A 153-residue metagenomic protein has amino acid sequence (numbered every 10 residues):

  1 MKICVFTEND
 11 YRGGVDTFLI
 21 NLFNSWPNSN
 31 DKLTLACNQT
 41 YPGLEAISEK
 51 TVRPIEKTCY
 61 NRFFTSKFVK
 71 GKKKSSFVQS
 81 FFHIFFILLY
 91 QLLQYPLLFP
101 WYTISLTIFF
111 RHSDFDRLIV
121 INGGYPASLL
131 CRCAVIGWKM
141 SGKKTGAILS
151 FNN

Functional and structural regions predicted by a protein language model:
M1-C4: Extreme N-terminal starter segment of soluble prokaryotic enzymes
F6, A36-N38, V120-I121, I148: Short hydrophobic segments within beta-strands
F6-I20, P42-G43, Y125-S128: A short, glycine/small-residue-rich beta-strand->loop->alpha-helix junction that serves as a flexible
E8-G13, S25-P96: N-terminal strand-loop element at the rim of the active site of nucleotide-sugar-dependent glycosyltransferases
N21, S105-F109, C133: Alpha-helical elements of Rossmann-like donor-binding domains used by nucleotide-donor carbohydrate transfer enzymes
Q91, Y95, T107-L129: Short N-terminal targeting/anchoring amphipathic segment
I121-A127, S141-N153: A short, histidine- and acid-enriched strand-loop-helix "catalytic/donor-clamping" loop that lines the nucleotide-sugar
L129-I136: Charged helix-capping and loop-helix junction motifs
